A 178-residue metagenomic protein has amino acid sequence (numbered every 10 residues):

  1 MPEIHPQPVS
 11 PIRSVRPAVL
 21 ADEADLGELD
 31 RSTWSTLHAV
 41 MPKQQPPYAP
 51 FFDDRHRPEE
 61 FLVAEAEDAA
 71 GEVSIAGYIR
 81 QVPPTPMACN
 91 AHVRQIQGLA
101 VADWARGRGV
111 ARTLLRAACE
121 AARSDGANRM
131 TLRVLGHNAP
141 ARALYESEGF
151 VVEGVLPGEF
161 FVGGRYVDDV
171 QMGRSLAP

Functional and structural regions predicted by a protein language model:
M1-P8, R165-P178: Terminal substrate-recognition subdomain of acyl/acetyltransferases
P8, R13, P17-E23, E28-W104 (+3 more regions): Acetyl-CoA-dependent GNAT
A102-W104, R108, G136-H137: Active-site acidic-Proline motif in GNAT/NAT acetyltransferases
R112, H137-G154: Conserved active-site alpha-helix within GNAT-family acetyltransferase domains
A122-R133: Conserved GNAT acetyl-CoA-binding A-motif
L132-R142, G158-G163: Conserved beta-strand-loop-alpha-helix junction that forms the acyl-donor binding cleft
